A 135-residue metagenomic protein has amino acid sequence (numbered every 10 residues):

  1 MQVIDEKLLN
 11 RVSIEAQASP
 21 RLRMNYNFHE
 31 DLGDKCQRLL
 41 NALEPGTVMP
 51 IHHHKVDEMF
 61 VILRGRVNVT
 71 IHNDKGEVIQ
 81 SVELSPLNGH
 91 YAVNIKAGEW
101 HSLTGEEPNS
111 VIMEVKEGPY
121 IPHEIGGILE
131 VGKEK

Functional and structural regions predicted by a protein language model:
M1-K35, Q80-P86, G132-K135: A short, N-terminal "cap"/entry segment at the start of jelly-roll beta-barrel domains of the cupin/DSBH fold
C36-R38, V56-E58, N109-S110: Short, surface-exposed beta-edge/turn micro-motifs
L39-H54: Conserved short histidine dyad/triad with adjacent acidic residue
P50-I51, V69-T70, V93-I95, H101-E106 (+1 more regions): Short beta-strand His + acidic residue motifs that chelate non-heme Fe in jelly-roll/DSBH and cupin folds
V56-K75: Glycine- and acidic-residue-biased ligand/ion/polar-headgroup-sensing regions
N73-G98: Short acidic-glycine-tyrosine-enriched beta hairpin
E107-G127: A short hydrophobic beta-strand segment most commonly corresponding to one strand of the jelly-roll/cupin
